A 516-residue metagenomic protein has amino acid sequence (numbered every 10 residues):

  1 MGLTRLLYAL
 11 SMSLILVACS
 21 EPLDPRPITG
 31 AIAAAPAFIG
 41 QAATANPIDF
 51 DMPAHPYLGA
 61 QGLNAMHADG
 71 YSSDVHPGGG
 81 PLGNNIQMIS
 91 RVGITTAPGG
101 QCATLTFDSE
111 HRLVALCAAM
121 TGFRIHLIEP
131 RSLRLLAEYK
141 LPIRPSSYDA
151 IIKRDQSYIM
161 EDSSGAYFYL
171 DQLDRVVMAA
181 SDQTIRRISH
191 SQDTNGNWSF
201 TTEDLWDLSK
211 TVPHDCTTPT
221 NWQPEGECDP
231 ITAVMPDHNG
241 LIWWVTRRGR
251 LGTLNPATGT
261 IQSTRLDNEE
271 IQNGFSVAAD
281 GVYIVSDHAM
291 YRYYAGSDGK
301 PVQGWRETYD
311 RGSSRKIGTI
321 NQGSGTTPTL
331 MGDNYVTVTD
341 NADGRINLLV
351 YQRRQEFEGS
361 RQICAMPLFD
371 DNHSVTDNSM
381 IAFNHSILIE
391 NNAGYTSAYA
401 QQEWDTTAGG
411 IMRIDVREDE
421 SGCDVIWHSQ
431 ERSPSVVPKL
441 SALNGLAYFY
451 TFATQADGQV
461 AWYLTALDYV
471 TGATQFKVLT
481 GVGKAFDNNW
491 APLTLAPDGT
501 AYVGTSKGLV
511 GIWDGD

Functional and structural regions predicted by a protein language model:
S20-S147, G515-D516: Sequence/structural signature of beta-propeller modules and their immediately flanking N-terminal secretory/stalk
G83, Q87, Y139-Y158, T201-E225 (+4 more regions): Surface-exposed loop and turn segments in beta-propeller and other repeat-based domains that flank or scaffold
A97-T106, S146-Y169, P213-V234, N268-A279 (+4 more regions): Repeated scaffold domains used in trafficking and secretory/extracellular systems, primarily beta-propellers
D108-E110, L170-L173, P236-N239, V277-A279 (+4 more regions): Residue-level detector of Asp-centered blade-edge/turn motifs that repeat once per structural unit in beta-propeller
T121-E129, D182-S191, R248-L254, H288-Y294 (+4 more regions): Structural motif
F275-H373: Long, internal scaffold/assembly segments composed of regular secondary structure
Y335, D377-G483: Loop/turn-rich, solvent-exposed surfaces of beta-rich toroidal or solenoidal domains
N488-D516: Blade-level signature of beta-propeller repeat domains, shared across WD40, Kelch, NHL, RCC1 and BNR/Asp-box propellers
